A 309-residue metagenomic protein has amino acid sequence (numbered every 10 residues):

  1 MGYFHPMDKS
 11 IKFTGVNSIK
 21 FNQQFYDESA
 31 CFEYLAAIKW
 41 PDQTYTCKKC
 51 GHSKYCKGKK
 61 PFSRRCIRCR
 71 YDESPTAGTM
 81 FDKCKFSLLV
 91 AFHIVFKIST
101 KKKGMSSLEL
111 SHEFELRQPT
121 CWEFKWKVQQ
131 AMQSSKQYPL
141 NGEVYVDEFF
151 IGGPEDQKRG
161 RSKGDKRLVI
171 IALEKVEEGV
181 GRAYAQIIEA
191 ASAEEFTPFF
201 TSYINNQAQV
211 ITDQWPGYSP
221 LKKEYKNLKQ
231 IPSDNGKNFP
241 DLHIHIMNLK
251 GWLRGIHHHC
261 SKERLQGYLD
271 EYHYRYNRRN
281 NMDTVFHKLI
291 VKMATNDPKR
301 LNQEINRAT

Functional and structural regions predicted by a protein language model:
G2-T309: Residue-level recognition of single "structural anchor" positions that define or cap local secondary structure
